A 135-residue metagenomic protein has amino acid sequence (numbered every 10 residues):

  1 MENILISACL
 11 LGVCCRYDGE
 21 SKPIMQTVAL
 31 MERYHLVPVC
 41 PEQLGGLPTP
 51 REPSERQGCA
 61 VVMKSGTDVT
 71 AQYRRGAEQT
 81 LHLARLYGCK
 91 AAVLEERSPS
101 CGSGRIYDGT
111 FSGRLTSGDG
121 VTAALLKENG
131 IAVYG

Functional and structural regions predicted by a protein language model:
M1-I4, G135: Extreme N-terminal starter segment of soluble prokaryotic enzymes
N3-I24: N-terminal beta1-alpha1 ligand-phosphate binding loop
C9, E95-S98: Short, well-ordered beta-to-alpha junction loops that form the rim of enzyme active sites and present histidine/acidic
G12, G45-L47, P99-G102: Short, active-site-adjacent cap segments at secondary-structure transitions
C14, L44, P53-L83, R114-G135: Divalent-metal-activated hydrolytic enzyme cores
K22-V62: Short, surface-exposed acidic-centric catalytic microdomains
P23-L36, G76-A91: Short amphipathic alpha-helices and their capping/turn segments at secondary-structure boundaries
Y107: Catalytic phosphate/metal-binding cores of nucleic-acid and nucleotide-processing enzymes, i.e., regions that mediate
